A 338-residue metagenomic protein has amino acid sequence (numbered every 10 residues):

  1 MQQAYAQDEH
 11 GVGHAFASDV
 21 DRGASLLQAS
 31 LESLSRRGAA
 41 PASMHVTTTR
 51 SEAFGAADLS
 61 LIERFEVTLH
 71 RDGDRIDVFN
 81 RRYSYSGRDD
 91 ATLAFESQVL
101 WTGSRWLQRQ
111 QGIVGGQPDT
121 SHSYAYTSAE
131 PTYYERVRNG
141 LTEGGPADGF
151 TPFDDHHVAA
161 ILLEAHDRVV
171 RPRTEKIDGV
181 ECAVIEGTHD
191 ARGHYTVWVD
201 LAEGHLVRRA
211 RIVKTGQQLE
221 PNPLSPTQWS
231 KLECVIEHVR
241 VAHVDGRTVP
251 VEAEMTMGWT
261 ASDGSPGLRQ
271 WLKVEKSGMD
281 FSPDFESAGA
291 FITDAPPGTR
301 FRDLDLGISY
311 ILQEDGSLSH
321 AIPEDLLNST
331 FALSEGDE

Functional and structural regions predicted by a protein language model:
M1-Y5: C-terminal segment of classical bacterial N-terminal signal peptides
Q7-G23, G216-E338: Non-transmembrane domains of secretory- and envelope-associated proteins
G11, S18, R22-H122, V170-R173: N-terminal mature ectodomain segment of secretory-pathway/periplasmic proteins
F16-Q28, L93-H194, L201, K214-S230: Flexible, processing/modification-adjacent segments and terminal tails in exported/periplasmic/extracellular proteins
A39-H45, D74-F79, I177-E186, G204-R211 (+1 more regions): Short, hydrophobic/aromatic-rich segments at coil-to-beta transitions
T48-S51, N80-Y85, R109-I113, G187-D190 (+2 more regions): Beta-turn initiation residues at beta-strand->coil junctions
D58-R64, R192-G193, T227-I236: Amphipathic hydrophobic-ligand
F65-G73, L100-T102, Y195-T215, Q270-T293: A short, surface-exposed beta-strand/turn
